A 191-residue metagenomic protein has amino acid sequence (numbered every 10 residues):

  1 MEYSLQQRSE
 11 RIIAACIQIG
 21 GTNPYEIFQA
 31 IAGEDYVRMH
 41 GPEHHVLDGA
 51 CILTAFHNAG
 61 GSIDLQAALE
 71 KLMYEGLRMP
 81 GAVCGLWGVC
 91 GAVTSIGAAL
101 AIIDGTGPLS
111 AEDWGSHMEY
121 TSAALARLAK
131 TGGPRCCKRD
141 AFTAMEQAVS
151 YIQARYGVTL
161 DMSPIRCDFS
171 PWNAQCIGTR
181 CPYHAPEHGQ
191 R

Functional and structural regions predicted by a protein language model:
M1-Q6, S170-P171, G178-R191: Cys/His-rich short segments
E2-F28, R78, A82: Non-catalytic, interaction-prone regions of core transcription and DNA-replication machinery
A15-G49: Polybasic, low-complexity association/targeting segments
A30-P42, R78-G88, L128-G132: A short glycine/serine-rich beta->alpha loop
H40-H44, D48, G88, C136 (+1 more regions): Short, contiguous, pocket-lining structural segments that sit at or immediately flank catalytic/ligand-binding sites
V46-A59, Q66-W114, M118: Conserved mixed alpha/beta catalytic, RNA-binding, or beta-rich assembly cores of soluble enzyme, regulatory
I103-Q153: A structural-propensity feature for long, helix-poor, extended segments
R139-D168, C181: C-terminal domain-closing interface element
